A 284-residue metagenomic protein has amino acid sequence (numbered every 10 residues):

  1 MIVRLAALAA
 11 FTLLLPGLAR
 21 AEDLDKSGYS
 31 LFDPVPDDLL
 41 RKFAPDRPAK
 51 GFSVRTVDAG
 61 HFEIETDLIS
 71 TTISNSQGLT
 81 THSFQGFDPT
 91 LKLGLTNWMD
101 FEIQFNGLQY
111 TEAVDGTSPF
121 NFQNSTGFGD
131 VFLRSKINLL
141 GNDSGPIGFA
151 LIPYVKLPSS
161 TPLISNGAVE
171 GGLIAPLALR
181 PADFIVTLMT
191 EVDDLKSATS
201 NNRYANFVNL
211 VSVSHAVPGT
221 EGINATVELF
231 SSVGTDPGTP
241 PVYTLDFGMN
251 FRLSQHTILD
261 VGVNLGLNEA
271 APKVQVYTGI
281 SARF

Functional and structural regions predicted by a protein language model:
M1-R4: Positively charged n-region of N-terminal signal peptides that target proteins for export
A6-P16: Bacterial N-terminal signal peptides
A21-F284: Transmembrane beta-barrel domains of Gram-negative outer membranes and organellar outer membranes
